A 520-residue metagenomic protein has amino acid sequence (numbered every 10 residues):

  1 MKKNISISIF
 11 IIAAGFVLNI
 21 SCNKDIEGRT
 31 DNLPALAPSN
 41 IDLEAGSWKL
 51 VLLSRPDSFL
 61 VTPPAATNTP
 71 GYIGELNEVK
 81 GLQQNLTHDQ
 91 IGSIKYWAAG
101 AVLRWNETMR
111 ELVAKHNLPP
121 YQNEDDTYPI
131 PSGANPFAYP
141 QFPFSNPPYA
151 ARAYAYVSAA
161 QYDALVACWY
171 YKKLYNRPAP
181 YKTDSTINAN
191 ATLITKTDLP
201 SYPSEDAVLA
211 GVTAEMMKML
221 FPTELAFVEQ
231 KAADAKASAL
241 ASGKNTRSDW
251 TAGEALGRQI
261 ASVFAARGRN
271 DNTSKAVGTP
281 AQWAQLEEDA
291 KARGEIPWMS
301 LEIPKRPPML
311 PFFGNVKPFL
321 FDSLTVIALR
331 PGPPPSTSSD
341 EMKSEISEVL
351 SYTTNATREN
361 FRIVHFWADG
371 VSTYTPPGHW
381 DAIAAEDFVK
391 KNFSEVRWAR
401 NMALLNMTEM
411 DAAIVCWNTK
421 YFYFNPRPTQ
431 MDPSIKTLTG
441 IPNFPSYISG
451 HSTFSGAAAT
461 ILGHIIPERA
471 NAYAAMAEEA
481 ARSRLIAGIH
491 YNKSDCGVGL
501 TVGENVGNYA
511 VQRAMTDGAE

Functional and structural regions predicted by a protein language model:
M1-D31: Bacterial Sec-dependent N-terminal signal peptides
N23-E520: Acidic/polar surface patches and capping/hinge elements
